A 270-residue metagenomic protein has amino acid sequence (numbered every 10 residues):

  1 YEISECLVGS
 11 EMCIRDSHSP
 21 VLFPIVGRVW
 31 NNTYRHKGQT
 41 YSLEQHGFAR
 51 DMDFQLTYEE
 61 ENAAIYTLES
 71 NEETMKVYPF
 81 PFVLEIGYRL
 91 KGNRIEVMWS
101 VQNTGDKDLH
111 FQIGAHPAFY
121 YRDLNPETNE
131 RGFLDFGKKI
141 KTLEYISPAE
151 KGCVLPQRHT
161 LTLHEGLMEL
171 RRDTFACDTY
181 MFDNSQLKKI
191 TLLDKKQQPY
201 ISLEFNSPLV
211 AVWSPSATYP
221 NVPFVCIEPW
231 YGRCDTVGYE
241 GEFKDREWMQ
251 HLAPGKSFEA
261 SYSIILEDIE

Functional and structural regions predicted by a protein language model:
Y1-I14: Short, small-residue-biased leader/transition segments that mark boundaries at the very start of proteins
R15-R35, H46, W248-M249: Short acidic, Pro/Gly- and aromatic-enriched capping/linker segments at domain boundaries
Y34-G38, W99, Q250-E267: Short Pro-Gly-centered flexible turn/kink motifs
Q39-G92: Extended, loop-rich substrate-binding clefts of extracytoplasmic carbohydrate-active enzymes
H46-Y58, L163-E247: Acidic/His-leaning functional-site neighborhoods
S70-L124: Acidic, contiguous internal or C-terminal segments within carbohydrate-active enzymes that form a structured patch used
E85-G87, E247-L252: Beta-strand-rich interaction surfaces with strong enrichment in secreted/lumenal proteins
D108-H110, Y121, N125-N206: Active-site/ligand-binding surface loops and adjacent short beta/alpha elements that line catalytic pockets across
